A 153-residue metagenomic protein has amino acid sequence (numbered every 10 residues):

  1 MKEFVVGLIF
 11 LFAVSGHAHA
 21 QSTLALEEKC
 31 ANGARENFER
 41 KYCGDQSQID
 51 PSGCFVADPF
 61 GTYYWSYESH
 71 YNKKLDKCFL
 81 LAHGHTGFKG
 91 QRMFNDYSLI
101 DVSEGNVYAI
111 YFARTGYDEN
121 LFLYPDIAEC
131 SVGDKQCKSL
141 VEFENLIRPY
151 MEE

Functional and structural regions predicted by a protein language model:
F4-S15: Sec-dependent N-terminal signal peptides
A18-E68: N-terminal export/targeting and maturation segments
L24, N72-K74, Y124, S131: Processing junctions and N-termini across compartments
K29-G33, Y42-G44, G53-F55, K77-L81 (+2 more regions): Sequence contexts marking disulfide-bonded cysteines in secreted/extracellular proteins
N37, D50, H85, C137 (+1 more regions): Cys/His-rich zinc-coordinating "finger/knuckle" motifs
P59-A113: Mature extracytoplasmic domains of secretory-pathway proteins
A109-E153: Low-complexity intrinsically disordered segments
